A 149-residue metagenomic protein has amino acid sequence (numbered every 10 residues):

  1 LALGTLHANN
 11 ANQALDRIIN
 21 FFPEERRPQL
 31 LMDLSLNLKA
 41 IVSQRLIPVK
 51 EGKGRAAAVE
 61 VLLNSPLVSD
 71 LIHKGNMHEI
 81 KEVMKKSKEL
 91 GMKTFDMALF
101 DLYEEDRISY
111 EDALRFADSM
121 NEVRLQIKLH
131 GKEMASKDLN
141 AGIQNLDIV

Functional and structural regions predicted by a protein language model:
L1-V149: Short, flexible helix-loop junctions that flank or precede catalytic/ligand sites
